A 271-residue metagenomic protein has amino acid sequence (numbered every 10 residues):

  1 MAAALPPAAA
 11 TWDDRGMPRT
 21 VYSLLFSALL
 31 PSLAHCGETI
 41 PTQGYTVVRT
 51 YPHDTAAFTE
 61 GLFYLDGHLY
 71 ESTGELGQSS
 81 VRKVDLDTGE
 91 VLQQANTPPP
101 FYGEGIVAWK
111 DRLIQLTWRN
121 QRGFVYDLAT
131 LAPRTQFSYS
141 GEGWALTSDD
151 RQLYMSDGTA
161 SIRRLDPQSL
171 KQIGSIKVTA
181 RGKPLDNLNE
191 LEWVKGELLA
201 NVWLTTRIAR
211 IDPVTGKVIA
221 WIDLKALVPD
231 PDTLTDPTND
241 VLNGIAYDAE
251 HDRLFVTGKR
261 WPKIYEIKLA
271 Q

Functional and structural regions predicted by a protein language model:
E38-T55, L86-E90: A short helix->beta-strand "capping" segment at the edge of beta-propeller domains
V47-P52, E90-N96, A132-F137, G174-G182 (+2 more regions): A short beta-strand motif characteristic of beta-propeller blades
V48-S80, N96, P100-V107, G258-R260: Beta-strand-rich domains and repeat architectures in extracellular enzymes and scaffolds, especially beta-propellers
T55-D66, P99-W109, Y139-D150, S156 (+2 more regions): Beta-rich, blade/repeat-based domains predominating in secreted/periplasmic proteins but also intracellular
E71-E75, L113-N120, L153-T159, A200-L204 (+1 more regions): Conserved beta-strand positions in repeat-built beta-propeller and related beta-rich domains
D85-G89, D127-L131, P167-L170, D212-G216 (+1 more regions): Short loop/turn segments that connect beta-strands within beta-propeller blades
G89-F124, P133-Y139, G143: Blade-loop segments of beta-propeller domains
G123-R181: Hydrophobic, well-structured mid-protein blocks that either form specific transmembrane helices
